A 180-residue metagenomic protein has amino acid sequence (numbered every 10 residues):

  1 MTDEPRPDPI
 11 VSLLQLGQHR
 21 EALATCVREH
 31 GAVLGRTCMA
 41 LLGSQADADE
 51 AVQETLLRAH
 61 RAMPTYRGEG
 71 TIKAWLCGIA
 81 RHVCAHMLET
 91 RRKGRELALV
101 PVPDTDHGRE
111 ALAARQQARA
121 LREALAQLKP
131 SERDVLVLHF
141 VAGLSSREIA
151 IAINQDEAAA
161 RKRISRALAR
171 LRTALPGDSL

Functional and structural regions predicted by a protein language model:
M1-V33, A40: N-terminal module of bacterial RNA polymerase sigma factors
T2, V100, A114-R115, A120-E123 (+2 more regions): C-terminal edge and immediately downstream basic/flexible tail or linker adjoining helix-turn-helix-like DNA-binding
Q15-L16, G43, E54-T71, T90-G94 (+1 more regions): Sigma70-family region 2
V27-Q45, A62, L125, A174-G177: Amphipathic, Lys/Arg- and hydrophobic-enriched alpha-helical face
H30, A51, R163-L168: Residues within the DNA-recognition helix of helix-turn-helix
R36, E50-L57, G70-H82: Structural recognition of an alpha-helix C-terminal capping motif at a helix-to-coil junction
R61-G68, G78-L99, A113-A114: Arg/Lys-rich amphipathic alpha helix in sigma70-family domain 2
A126, P130-D134, A142-K162, R170-T173: Helix-turn-helix DNA-binding module
